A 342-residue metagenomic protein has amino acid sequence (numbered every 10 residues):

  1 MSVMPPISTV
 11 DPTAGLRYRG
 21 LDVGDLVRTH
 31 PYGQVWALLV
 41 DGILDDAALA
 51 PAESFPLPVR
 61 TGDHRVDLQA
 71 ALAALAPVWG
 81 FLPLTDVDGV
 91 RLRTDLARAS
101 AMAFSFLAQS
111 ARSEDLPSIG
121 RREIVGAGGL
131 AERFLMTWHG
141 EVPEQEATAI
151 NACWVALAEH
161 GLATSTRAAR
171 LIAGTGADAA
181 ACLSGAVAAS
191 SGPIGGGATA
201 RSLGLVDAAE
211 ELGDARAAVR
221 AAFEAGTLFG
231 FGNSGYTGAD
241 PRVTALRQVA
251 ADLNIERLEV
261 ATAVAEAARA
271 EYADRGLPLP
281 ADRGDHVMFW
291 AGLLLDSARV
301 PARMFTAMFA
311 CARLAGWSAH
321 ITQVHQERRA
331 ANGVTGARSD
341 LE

Functional and structural regions predicted by a protein language model:
M1-E342: Hydrophobic alpha-helical bundle cores within soluble ligand-binding/oligomerization subdomains
